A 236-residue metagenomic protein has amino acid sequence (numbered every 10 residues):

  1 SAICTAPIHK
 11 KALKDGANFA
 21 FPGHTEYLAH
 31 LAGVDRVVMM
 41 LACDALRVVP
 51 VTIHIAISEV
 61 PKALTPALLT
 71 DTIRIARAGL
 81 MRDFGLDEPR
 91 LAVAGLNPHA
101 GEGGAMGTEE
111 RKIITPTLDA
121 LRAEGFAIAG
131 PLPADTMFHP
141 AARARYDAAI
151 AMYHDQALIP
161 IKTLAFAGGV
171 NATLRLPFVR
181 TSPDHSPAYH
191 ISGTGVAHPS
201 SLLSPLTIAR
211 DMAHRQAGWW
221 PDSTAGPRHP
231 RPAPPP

Functional and structural regions predicted by a protein language model:
S1-E109, T115-P236: Anion-binding alpha/beta catalytic cores of soluble intermediary-metabolism enzymes, centered on
